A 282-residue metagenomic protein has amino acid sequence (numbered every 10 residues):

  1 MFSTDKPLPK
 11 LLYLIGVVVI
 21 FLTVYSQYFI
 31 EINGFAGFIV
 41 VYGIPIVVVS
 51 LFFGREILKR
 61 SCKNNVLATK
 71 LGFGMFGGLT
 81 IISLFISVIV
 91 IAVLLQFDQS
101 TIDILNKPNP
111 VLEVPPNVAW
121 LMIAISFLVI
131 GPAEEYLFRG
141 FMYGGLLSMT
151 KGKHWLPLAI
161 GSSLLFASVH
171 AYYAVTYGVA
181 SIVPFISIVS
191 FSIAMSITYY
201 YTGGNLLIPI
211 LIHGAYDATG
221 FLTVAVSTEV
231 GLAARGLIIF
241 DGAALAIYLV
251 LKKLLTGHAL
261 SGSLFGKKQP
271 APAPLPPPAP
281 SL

Functional and structural regions predicted by a protein language model:
M1-I15, H154: N-terminal membrane topogenic signal
K10-L58, T69-L79, D103-E113, L121 (+1 more regions): Alpha-helical transmembrane segments in multi-pass membrane proteins
Y13, W155-A171: Small-polar-interrupted transmembrane alpha-helices in polytopic inner-membrane proteins
Y28-N33, S126, Y172-S181, A225-L232: Membrane-interface helix caps and helix-loop-helix hairpins in membrane proteins
K59-A133, Y143, S148-K151, A225: Juxtamembrane helix-loop-helix connectors linking adjacent transmembrane helices in multi-pass membrane enzymes
A133-G161, I197-G204: Membrane-interface helix/loop boundary segments of multi-pass membrane proteins
A180-G242: Functionally important transmembrane alpha-helices
H258-L282: Short, highly charged, low-complexity non-transmembrane loops/tails of multi-pass membrane proteins
